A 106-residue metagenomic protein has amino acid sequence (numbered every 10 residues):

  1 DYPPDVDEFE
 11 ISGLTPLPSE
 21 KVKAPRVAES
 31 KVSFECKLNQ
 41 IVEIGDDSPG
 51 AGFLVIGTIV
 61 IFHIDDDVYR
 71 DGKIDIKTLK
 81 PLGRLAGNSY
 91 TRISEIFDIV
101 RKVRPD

Functional and structural regions predicted by a protein language model:
D1-D106: Active-site-proximal mixed secondary-structure blocks
